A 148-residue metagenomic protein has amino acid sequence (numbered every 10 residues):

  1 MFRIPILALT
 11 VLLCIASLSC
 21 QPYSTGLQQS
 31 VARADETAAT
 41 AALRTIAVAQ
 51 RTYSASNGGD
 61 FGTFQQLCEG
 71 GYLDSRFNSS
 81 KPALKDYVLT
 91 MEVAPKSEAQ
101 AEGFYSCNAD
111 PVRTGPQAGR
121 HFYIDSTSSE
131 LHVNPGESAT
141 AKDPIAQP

Functional and structural regions predicted by a protein language model:
M1-I4: Positively charged n-region of N-terminal signal peptides that target proteins for export
L7-S17: Bacterial N-terminal signal peptides
L9, C20, A83-Y87: Conserved long hydrophobic alpha-helices within structured protein cores
L18-C20, S80, A139: Compositionally biased regions
L18-S54: Amphipathic alpha-helical segments typified by the pilin-like N-terminal helix that continues immediately C-terminal
T25, S138-A141: A short acidic/small-residue loop/turn micro-motif
Q28-Q29, V48-R120, S126-E130, P135 (+1 more regions): Extracellular/periplasmic head regions of type IV pilus-like filament subunits
